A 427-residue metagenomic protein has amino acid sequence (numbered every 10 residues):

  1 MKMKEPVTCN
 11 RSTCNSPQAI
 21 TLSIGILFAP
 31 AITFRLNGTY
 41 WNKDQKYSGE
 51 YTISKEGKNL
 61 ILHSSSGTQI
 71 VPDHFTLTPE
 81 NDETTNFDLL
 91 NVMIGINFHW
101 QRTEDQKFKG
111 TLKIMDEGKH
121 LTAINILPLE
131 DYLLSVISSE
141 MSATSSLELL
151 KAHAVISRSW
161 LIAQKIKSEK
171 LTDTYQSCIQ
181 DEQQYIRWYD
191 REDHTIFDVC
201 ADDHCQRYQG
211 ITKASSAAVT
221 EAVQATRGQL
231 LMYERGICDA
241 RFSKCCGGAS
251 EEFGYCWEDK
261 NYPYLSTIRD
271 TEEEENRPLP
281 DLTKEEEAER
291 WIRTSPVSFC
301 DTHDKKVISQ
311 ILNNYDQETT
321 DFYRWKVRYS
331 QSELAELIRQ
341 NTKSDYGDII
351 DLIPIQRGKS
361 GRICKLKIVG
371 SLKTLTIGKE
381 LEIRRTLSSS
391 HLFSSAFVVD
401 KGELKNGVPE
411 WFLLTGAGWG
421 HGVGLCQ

Functional and structural regions predicted by a protein language model:
M1-Q427: Conserved, single-site charged/polar hotspot
